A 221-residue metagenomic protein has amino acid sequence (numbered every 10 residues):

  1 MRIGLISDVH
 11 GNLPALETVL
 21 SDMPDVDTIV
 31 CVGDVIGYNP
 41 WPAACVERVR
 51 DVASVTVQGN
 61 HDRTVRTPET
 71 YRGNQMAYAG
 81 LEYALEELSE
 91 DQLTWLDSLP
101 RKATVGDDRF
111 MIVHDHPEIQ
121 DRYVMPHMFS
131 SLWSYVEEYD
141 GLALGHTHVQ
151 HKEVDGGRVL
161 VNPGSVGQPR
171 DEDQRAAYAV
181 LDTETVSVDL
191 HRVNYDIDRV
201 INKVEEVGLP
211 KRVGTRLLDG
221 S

Functional and structural regions predicted by a protein language model:
M1-G4, V105-M111, D155-V159, E184-S187: Beta-strand-turn-beta hairpins that frame and shape the catalytic cleft of phosphate-ester-processing enzymes
M1-I3, H10, L16, P210-S221: Haloarchaeal acidic low-complexity proteome signature biased toward cell-envelope/secretome components but also
R2-D97: Core catalytic region of metal-dependent phosphoesterases/phosphodiesterases, especially metallo-beta-lactamase-like
H10-A15, G37-P42, H61-T67, T104 (+3 more regions): Active-site environment of divalent metal-dependent phosphoester hydrolases
R72-A79, D108-E137: Active-site-proximal segments of metal-dependent phosphoesterases and phosphodiesterases across multiple
K102, I112, Y178-V180: Conserved hydrophobic/aromatic beta-strand scaffold that supports enzyme active sites
V154-S221: Acidic, His/Gly-rich catalytic cores of divalent-metal-dependent hydrolytic chemistry
